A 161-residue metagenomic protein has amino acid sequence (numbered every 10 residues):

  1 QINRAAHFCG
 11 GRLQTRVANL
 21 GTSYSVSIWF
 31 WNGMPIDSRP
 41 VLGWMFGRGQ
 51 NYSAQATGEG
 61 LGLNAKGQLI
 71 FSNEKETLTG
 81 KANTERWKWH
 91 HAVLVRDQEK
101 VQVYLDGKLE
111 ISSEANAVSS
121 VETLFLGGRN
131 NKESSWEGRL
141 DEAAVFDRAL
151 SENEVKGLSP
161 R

Functional and structural regions predicted by a protein language model:
I2-I70, R86, R96, K100-Y104 (+3 more regions): Extracellular glycan-recognition modules
Q14-V17, T79-T84, S113-A115: Beta-strand-rich interaction surfaces with strong enrichment in secreted/lumenal proteins
L69-H91: Short, aromatic/His-centered strand-loop micro-motif at the edge of beta-sheets
L105-F125: Short, solvent-exposed beta-strand-to-loop segments that form ligand-recognition rims of beta-rich domains
